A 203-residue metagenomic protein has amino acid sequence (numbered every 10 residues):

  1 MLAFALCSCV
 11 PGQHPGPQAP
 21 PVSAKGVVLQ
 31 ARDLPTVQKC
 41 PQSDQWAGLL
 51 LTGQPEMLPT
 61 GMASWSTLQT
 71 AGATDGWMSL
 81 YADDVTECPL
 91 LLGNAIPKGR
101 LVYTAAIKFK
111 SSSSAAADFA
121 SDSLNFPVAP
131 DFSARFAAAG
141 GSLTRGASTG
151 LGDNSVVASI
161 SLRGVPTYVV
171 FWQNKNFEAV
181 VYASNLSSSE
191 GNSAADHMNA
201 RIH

Functional and structural regions predicted by a protein language model:
M1-L2: Sec-dependent N-terminal signal peptides
A5-S8: C-terminal motif of bacterial Sec signal peptides marking the signal peptidase cleavage site
V10-G93, G150, A195, N199: N-terminal "mature-domain start" segment
P20-V22, D33-L34, K108, A139-H203: A short, solvent-exposed beta-edge/loop patch
V28-A31, T36-V37, P41-S43, A47-L50 (+1 more regions): Short Gly/Thr-rich strand-loop-strand
L68-Q69, E87, F119, N125-V128 (+1 more regions): Charged, low-complexity, helix-prone segments enriched in Lys/Glu/Asp/Gln
M78-S123: A short acidic-to-branched-hydrophobic micro-motif
